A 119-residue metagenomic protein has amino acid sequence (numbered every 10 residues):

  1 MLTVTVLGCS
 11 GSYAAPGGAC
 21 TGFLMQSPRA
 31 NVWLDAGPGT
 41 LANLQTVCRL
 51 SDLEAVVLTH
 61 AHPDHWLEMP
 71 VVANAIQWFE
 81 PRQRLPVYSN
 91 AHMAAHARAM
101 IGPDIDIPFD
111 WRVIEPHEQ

Functional and structural regions predicted by a protein language model:
M1, S27, R82, D104-P108: Short, well-ordered coil/turn elements that cap or connect secondary structure elements
M1-C48: Conserved beta-strand hairpin/beta-sheet module of binuclear metal-dependent hydrolase folds, prominently
A15, A42, L67, M93 (+1 more regions): Active-site-proximal flexible loops/turns
F23, S51-D52, P103-D106: Short, hinge-like loop/turn segments at secondary-structure boundaries
R29, P38, H62, A91-M93 (+1 more regions): Short, flexible active-site-adjacent loop segments at beta-strand->alpha-helix junctions, enriched in small/polar
P38-Y88: Active-site metal-binding motif and surrounding structural segment of the metallo-beta-lactamase
L85-Q119: Metallo-beta-lactamase
